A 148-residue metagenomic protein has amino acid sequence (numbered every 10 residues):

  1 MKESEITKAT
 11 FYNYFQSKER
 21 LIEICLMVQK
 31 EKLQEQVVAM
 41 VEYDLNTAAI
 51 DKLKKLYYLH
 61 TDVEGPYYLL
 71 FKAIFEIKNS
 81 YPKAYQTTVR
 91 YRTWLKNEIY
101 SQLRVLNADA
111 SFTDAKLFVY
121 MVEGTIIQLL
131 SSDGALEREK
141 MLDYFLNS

Functional and structural regions predicted by a protein language model:
M1-R20, I24: Helix-turn-helix
R20, I24, V38-G65, F118: Hydrophobic alpha-helical connector segments
C25, Q29, L33, V37 (+2 more regions): Hydrophobic recognition helices of helix-based DNA-binding modules
E31-V37, V63-P66, S80-L106, F112-K116: Amphipathic alpha-helical packing segments from all-alpha helical-bundle domains
M40, D44, F71-K78, L129-D133: Secondary-structure edge/capping motif, primarily at the C-terminal ends of alpha-helices and the immediately following
I50, K54, Y58, T93-Y100 (+3 more regions): An amphipathic alpha-helix signature
L56-E64, K72-N79, Y144-F145: Helix-loop "lid/cap" segments that line or gate small-molecule binding pockets
R104-N147: Hydrophobic/aromatic-rich alpha-helical bundle segments in the mid-to-C-terminal region
